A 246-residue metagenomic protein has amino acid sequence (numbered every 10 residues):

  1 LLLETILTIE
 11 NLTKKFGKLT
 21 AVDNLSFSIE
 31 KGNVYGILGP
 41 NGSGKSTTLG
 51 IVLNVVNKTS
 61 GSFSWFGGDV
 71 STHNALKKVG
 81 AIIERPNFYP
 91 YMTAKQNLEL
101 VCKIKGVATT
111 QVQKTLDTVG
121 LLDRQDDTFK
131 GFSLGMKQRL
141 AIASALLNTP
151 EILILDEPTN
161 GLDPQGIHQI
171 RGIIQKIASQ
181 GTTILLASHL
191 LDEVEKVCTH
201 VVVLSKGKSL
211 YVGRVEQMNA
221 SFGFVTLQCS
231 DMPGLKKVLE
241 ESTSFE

Functional and structural regions predicted by a protein language model:
L1-L2: Short, Lys/Arg-enriched N-terminal segments with co-localized hydrophobic residues within the first ~10-30 amino acids
L7, K14-L186, L191-S205, Y211: ABC transporter nucleotide-binding domains
E10, E30, Q228-S230: A structural detector for beta-sheet-dominated domains
N74, N219, K237-L239: Short loop/helix-cap segments at secondary-structure boundaries that form the rim of catalytic
K176-S179, A220, E241: Secondary-structure boundary motif
K208-C229: Conserved beta-strand-loop-alpha-helix hinge in the C-terminal portion of ABC ATPase nucleotide-binding domains
G223-E246: Short, charged/small-residue-rich alpha-helical element at the C-terminal edge of ABC transporter nucleotide-binding
